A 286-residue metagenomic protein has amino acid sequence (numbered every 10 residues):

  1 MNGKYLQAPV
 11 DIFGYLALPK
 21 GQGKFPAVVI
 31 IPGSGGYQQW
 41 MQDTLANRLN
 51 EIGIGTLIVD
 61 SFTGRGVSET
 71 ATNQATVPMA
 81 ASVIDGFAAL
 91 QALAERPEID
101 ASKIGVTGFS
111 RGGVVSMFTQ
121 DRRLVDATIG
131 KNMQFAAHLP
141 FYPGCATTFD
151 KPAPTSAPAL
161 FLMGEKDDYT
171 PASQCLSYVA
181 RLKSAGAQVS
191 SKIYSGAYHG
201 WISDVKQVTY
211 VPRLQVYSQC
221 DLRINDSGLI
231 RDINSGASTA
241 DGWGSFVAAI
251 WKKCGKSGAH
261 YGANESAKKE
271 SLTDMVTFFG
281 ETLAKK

Functional and structural regions predicted by a protein language model:
M1-G23: N-terminal cap/lid segment of alpha/beta-hydrolase-fold proteins
G14, K24-G33: Short beta-strand element of the alpha/beta-hydrolase
S34-D43, N47-E51, I58-A81, T119-A127 (+2 more regions): Cap/lid segment of the alpha/beta-hydrolase catalytic domain
Y37-Q39, P78-S156, K166-Y169, S173: Primarily recognizes the serine-hydrolase "nucleophile elbow" in alpha/beta-hydrolase and SGNH/GDSL folds
S156-D167, V179, S190-K192: Catalytic His-Asp charge-relay segment
P171-R181, K206: Short alpha-helix in the alpha/beta-hydrolase fold that links the catalytic acid
Q188-K286: C-terminal catalytic histidine-bearing segment of alpha/beta-hydrolase fold enzymes
